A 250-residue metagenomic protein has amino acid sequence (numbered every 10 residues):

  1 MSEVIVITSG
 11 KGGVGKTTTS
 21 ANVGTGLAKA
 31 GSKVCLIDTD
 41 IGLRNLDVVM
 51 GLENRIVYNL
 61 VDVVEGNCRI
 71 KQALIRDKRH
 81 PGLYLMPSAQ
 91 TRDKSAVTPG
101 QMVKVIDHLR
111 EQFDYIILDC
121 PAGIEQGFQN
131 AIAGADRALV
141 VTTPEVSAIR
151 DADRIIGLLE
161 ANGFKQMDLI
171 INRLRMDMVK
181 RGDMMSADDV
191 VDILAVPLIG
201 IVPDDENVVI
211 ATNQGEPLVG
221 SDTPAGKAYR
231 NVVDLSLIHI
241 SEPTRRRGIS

Functional and structural regions predicted by a protein language model:
V4-N67: Walker A/P-loop NTP-binding active-site region of P-loop NTPases, recognizing the glycine-rich GxxxxGKT/S
T8, T17-T19, T142-T143, N172 (+1 more regions): Ser/Thr-centric signal marking residues that sit in or immediately flank functional binding/regulatory motifs
S9, D38, P87-Q90, C120 (+2 more regions): Flexible glycine-/small-residue-rich
T39-E111, I210-Q214, V219: P-loop/Walker-type NTP enzyme "switch/lid" segment
I41-L43, A122, R175, R245: Short, glycine/acidic-enriched loop or turn micro-motifs at the edges of active sites
G100-K104, H108-E111, Y115, C120-D204 (+1 more regions): Conserved catalytic-core segment of NTP-binding enzymes
Q214-L237, S241: NTP-binding/hydrolysis catalytic cores, primarily Walker-type P-loop NTPases
I238-S250: Single conserved hydrophobic/aromatic residue that forms the stacking wall/gate of nucleotide- or nucleobase-binding
